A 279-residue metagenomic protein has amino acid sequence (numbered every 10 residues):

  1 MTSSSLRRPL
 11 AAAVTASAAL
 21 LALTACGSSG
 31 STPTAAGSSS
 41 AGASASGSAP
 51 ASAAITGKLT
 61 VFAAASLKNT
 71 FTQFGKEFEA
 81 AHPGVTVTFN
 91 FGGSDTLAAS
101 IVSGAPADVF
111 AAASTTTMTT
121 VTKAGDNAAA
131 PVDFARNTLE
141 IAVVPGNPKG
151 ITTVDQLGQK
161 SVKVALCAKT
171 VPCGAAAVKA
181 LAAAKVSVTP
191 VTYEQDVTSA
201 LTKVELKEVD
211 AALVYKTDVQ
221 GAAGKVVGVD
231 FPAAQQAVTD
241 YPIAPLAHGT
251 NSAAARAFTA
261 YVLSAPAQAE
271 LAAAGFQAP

Functional and structural regions predicted by a protein language model:
T2-L6, S17-L67, T72-K76, A80 (+4 more regions): Exported/periplasmic ABC-transporter solute-binding proteins
R7-L10, T15-A18, C26-S31, T116-N127 (+1 more regions): N-terminal hydrophobic signal/anchor transmembrane helix of membrane proteins
S46, V102-P106, R136: Extracytoplasmic metal-acquisition and chelation regions
G84, P106-A107, V209: Short, high-confidence coil segments that cap the C-terminus of an alpha-helix and link into the following beta-strand
V85-V87, A129, V162, V226: A structural micro-motif
S94-D126, G150: Pocket-flanking alpha-helical
T138-E140: Early exported N-terminus immediately downstream of N-terminal targeting peptides
